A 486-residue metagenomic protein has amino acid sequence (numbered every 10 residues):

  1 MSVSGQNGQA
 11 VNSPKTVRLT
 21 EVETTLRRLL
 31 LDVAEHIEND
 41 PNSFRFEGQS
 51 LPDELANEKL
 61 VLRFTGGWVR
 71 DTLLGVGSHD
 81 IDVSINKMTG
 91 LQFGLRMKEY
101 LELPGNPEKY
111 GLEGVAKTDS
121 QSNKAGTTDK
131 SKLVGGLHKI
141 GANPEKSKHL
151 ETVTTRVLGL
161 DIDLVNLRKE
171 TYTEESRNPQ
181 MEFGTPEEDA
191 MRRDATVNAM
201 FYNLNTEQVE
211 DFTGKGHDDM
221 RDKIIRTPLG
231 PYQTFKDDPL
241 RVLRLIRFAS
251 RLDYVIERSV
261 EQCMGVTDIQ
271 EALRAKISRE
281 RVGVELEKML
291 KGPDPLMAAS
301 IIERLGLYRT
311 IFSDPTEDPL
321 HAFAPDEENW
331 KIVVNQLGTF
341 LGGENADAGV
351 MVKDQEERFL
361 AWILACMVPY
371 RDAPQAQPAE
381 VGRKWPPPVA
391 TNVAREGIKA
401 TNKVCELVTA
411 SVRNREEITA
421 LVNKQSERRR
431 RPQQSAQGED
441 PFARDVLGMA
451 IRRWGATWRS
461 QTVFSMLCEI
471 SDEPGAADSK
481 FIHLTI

Functional and structural regions predicted by a protein language model:
M1-I486: Catalytic cores of the polymerase beta-like nucleotidyltransferase superfamily and closely associated nucleotide
